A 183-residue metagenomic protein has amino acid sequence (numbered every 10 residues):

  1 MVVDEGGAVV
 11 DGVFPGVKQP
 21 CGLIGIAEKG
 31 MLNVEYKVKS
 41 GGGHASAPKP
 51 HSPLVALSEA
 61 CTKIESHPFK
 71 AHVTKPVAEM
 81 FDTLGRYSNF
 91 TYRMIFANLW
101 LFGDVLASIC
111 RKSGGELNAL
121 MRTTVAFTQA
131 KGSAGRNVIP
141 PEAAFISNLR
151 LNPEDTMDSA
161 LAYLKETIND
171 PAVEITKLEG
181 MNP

Functional and structural regions predicted by a protein language model:
M1, G6-P20, I24-V34, A45-Q129 (+2 more regions): Acidic-enriched catalytic cores of C-N bond-cleaving enzymes acting on peptides and small amides
G6-A8, K39-G41, G180: An acidic- and aromatic-residue-enriched active-site/binding cleft used to recognize and process polar
L32, A143-F145: Hydrophobic core residues within well-ordered beta-strands of beta-rich domains
H44, S147: Divalent metal-coordination and catalytic microenvironments
F81, T176-P183: A short beta-alpha structural unit
N137-A143: Short, flexible turn/loop "capping" segments at secondary-structure junctions
